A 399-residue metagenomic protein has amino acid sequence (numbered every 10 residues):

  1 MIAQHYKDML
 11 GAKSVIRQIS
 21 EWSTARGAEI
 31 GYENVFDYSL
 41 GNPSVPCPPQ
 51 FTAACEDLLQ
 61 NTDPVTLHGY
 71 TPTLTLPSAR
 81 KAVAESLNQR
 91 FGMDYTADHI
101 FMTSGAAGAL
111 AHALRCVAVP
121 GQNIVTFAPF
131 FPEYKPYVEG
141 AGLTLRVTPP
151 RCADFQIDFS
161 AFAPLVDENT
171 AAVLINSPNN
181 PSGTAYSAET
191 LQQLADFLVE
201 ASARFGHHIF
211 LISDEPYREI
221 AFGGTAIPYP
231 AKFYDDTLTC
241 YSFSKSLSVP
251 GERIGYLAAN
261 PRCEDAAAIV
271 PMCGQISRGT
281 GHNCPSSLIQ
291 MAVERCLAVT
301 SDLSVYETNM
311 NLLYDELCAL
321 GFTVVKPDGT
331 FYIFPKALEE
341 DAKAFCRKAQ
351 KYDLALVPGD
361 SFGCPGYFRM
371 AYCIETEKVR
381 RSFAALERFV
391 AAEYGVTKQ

Functional and structural regions predicted by a protein language model:
M1-I19, G27-N61, L74, S78 (+1 more regions): PLP-dependent class I/II
T66-L67: Pre-Walker A segment
